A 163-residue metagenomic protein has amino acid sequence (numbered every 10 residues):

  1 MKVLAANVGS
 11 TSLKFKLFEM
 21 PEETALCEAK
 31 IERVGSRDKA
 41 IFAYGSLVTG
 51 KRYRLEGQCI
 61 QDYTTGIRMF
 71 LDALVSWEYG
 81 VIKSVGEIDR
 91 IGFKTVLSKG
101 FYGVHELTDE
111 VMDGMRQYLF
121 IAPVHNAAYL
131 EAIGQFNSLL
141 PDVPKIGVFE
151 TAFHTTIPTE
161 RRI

Functional and structural regions predicted by a protein language model:
M1-L4: Extreme N-terminal starter segment of soluble prokaryotic enzymes
A6-T11: A short acidic Gly-Thr/Ser loop motif
S12-Q61: Short glycine-rich, Thr/Ser-proximal phosphate-binding strand/loop in the N-terminal lobe of ATP-dependent enzymes
L47-K94: Glycine-rich, N-terminal phosphate-binding loop and its surrounding beta-alpha-beta segment
Q61-T64, P123-A127: Conserved phosphate-coordination/catalytic loops
L74-H125, I146, A152-R162: Short beta-strand-loop/turn "lid" adjacent to the catalytic site in phosphate-handling enzymes
V111, Y129-A132: Internal, well-ordered alpha-helical segments in soluble enzyme and binding-protein domains
A132-K145: A structural motif corresponding to the C-terminal end of an alpha-helix and its immediate exit/capping segment
